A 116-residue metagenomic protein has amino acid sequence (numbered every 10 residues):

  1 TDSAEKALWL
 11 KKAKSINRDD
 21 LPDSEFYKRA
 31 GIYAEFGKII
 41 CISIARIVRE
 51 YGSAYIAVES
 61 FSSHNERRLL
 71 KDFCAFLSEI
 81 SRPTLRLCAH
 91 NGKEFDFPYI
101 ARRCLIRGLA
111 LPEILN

Functional and structural regions predicted by a protein language model:
T1-I39, E50: Entry/capping segment at the start of metal-dependent catalytic domains with acidic active-site entry clusters
R46-N116: Conserved DEDDh/DEDDy metal-dependent 3′-5′ exonuclease domain
